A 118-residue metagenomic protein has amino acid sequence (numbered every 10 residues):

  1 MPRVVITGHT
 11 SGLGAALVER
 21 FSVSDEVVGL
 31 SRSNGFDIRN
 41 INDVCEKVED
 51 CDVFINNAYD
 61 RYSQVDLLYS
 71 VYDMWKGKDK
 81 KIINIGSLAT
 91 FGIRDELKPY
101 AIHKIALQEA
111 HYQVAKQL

Functional and structural regions predicted by a protein language model:
V4-I6, S24-R32, L107: Short, hydrophobic beta-strand segments that form beta-sheet elements in well-ordered domains
V4-R20: N-terminal Rossmann NAD(P)H-binding glycine-rich loop of SDR-like oxidoreductase domains
I6-T7, I55-N57, K81-S87: Structural signature of the Rossmann-like NAD(P)-dependent dehydrogenase/reductase core
S11, Y59-R61, L88: Flexible cofactor-recognition loop at the NAD(P)H-binding site of Rossmann-like short-chain dehydrogenase/reductase
E26-E46, Y59-D66: Adenosine-cofactor binding site in Rossmann-like domains, unifying the SAM/SAH pocket of S-adenosylmethionine-dependent
C45-N56, K80: A glycine-rich helix->loop->beta "capping" turn within Rossmann-like NAD(P)(H)-dependent oxidoreductase domains
V53, N57-S70, I102-H103: Glycine-rich NAD(P)-binding loop of the Rossmann-fold in SDR/ketoreductase-type enzymes
S63, K76, K80-L118: Catalytic loop of short-chain dehydrogenase/reductase
